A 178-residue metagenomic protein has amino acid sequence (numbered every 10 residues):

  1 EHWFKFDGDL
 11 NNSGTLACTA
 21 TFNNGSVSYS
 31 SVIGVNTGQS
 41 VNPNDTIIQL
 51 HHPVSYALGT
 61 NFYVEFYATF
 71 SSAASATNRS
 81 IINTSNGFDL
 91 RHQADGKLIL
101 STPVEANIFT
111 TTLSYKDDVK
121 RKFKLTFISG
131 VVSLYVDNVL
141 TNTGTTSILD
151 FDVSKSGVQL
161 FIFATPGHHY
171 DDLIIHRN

Functional and structural regions predicted by a protein language model:
E1-T46, N142, I175: Extracytoplasmic low-complexity segments
K5-D9, Y67-A74, T126-I128: Solvent-exposed strand-to-loop "edge" motifs in beta-rich extracellular domains
S13, N44-I99, T165-G167, I175-N178: Extracellular glycan-recognition modules
Q39-I48, L100-I108: Extracellular beta-rich ligand/substrate-recognition surface
L100-K122: Short, aromatic/His-centered strand-loop micro-motif at the edge of beta-sheets
V119-S133: Localized edge beta-strand/strand-to-loop motifs within extracellular or lumenal beta-rich domains
Y135-N138: Short strand-turn-strand beta-turns centered on an Asx-Gly dipeptide
G144-D171: Flexible glycan-contacting loops in extracellular carbohydrate-active proteins
